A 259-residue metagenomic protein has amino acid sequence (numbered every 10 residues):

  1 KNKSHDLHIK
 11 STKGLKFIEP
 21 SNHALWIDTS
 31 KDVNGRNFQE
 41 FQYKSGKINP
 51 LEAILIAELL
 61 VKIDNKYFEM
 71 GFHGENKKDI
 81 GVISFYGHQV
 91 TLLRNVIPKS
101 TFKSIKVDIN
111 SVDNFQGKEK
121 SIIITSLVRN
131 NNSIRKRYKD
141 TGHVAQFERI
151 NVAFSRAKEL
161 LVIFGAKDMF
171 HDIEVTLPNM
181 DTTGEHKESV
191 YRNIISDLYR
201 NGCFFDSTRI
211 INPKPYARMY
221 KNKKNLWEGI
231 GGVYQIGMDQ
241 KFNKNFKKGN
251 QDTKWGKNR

Functional and structural regions predicted by a protein language model:
K1-N2, I105, V162-I163: Acidic/polar loop patches that form or flank catalytic/metal-binding clefts of enzymes that bind anionic ligands
N2-N95: Conserved helicase/translocase motor-coupling segment
H8-K13, K62-I83, G87-S155, K167-I173 (+1 more regions): Conserved helicase C-terminal RecA-like lobe
K16, N37-E40, L59, Y67 (+7 more regions): Intrinsic disorder/low-structure terminal segments
N22-H23, E40-S45, S121-V128, N222-G229: Short, surface-exposed amphipathic charged segments that create phosphate/polyanion-binding patches used for binding
W26-V33, T125-V128, G165-A166: Short loop/turn segments at strand-loop or loop-helix junctions that form parts of catalytic or ligand-binding pockets
D32-R36, N114-E119, I211-P213, A217: A short acidic, often aromatic-flanked loop/helix-cap motif at beta-alpha or helix-coil junctions that lines enzyme
N132-R259: Helicase C-terminal subdomain and adjacent C-terminal extension
